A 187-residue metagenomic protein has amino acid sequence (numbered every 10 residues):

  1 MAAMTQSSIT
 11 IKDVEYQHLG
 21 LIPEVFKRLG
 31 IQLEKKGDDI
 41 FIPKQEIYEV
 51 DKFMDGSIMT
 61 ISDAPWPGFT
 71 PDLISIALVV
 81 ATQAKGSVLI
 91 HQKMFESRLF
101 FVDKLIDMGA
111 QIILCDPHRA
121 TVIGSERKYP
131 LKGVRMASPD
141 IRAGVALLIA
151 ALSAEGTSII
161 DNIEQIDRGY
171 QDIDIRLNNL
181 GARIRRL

Functional and structural regions predicted by a protein language model:
M1-L187: Short, structured segments at the rim of ligand-binding sites
